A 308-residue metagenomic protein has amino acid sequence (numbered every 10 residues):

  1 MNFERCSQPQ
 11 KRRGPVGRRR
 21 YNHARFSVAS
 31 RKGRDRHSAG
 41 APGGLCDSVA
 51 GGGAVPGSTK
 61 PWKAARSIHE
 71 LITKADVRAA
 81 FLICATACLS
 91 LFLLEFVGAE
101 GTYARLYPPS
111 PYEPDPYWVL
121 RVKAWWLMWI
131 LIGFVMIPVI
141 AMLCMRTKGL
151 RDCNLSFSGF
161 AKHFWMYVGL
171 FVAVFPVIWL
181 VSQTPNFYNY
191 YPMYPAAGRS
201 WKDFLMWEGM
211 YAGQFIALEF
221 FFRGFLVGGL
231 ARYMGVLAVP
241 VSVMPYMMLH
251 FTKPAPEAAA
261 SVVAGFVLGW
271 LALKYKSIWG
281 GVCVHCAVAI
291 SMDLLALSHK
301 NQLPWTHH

Functional and structural regions predicted by a protein language model:
Q8-Q10, Y21-H23, H37: Low-complexity, intrinsically disordered or signal/transmembrane-proximal segments
R25-S38, P42-D152, D293-H308: N-terminal, membrane-interfacial amphipathic/helix-forming hydrophobic leader that caps and precedes the first
F81, A85, F164-V168, L205 (+3 more regions): Hydrophobic alpha-helical transmembrane segments
C88-F96, V174-L180, V243-F251, A287-A296: Aromatic-anchored segments of alpha-helical transmembrane domains
Y103-A124, C144-Q214, R232, Q302-H308: Juxtamembrane helix-loop-helix connectors linking adjacent transmembrane helices in multi-pass membrane enzymes
W129-I137, W201-L205, G209, A217 (+3 more regions): Membrane-embedded alpha-helical segments of multi-pass membrane proteins, especially the transmembrane helices
A217-V241, W270-S277: Membrane-interface helix/loop boundary segments of multi-pass membrane proteins
P240-V243, L249, A255-H308: Functionally important transmembrane alpha-helices
